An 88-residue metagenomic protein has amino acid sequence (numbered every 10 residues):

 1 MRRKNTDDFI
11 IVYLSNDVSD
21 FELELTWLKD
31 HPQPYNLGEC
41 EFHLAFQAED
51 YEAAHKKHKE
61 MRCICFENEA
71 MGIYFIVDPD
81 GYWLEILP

Functional and structural regions predicted by a protein language model:
M1-E22: Core segments of cupin and vicinal oxygen chelate
R3, Y13-S15, Q33-N36, C65-F66: Short secondary-structure boundary/capping segments
N5, D30, A70: Residues that form or immediately flank small-molecule/cofactor binding pockets and catalytic motifs
I10-Y13, E52-P88: Vicinal oxygen chelate
S15, A45-E49: Short hydrophobic/aromatic beta-strand micro-patches that form the beta-sheet surface supporting nucleotide- or nucleic
E22-E24, W83: Short hydrophobic-acidic sequence motifs that mark active-site Asp/Glu residues
W27-H31, P88: Acetyl-CoA-dependent GNAT
E39-H43: Eukaryotic phosphotyrosine signaling hubs
